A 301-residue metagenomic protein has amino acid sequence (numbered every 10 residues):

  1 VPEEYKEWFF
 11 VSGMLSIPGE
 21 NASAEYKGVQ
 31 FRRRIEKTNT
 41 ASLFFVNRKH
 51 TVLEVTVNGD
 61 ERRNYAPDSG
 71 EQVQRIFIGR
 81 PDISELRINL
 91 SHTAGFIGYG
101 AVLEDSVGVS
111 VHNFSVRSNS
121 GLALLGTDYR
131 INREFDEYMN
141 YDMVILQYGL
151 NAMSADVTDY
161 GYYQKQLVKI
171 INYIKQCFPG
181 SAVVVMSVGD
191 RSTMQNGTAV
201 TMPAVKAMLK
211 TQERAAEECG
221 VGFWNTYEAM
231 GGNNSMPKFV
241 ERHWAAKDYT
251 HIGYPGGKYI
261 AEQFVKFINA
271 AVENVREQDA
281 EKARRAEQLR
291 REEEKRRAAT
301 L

Functional and structural regions predicted by a protein language model:
V1-T56, N64-K165, H251: Conserved SGNH/GDSL esterase-like catalytic core that processes O-acyl groups on lipids and polysaccharides
P2-E4, L90, V184, V240 (+1 more regions): Extended interaction regions within the primary functional domain
Q30-F31, I171-K175, V265: Generic structural signal for well-ordered alpha-helical scaffold segments
G108-A199, P203-E217, G222-W224, E228-A229: Conserved, compact domain cores that house catalytic/ligand-binding motifs in diverse enzymes and effector modules
Y129, D190-L301: Catalytic His-Asp segment of secreted/periplasmic serine-dependent ester chemistry enzymes
